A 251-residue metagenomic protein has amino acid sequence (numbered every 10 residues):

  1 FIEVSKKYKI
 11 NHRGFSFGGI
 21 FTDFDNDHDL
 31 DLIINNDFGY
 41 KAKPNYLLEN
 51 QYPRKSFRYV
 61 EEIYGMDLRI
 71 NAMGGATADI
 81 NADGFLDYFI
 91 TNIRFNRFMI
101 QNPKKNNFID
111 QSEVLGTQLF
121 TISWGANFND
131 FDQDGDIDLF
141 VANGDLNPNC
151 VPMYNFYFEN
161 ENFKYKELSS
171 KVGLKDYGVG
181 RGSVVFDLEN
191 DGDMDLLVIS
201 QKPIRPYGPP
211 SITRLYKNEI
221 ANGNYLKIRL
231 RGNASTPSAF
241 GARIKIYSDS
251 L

Functional and structural regions predicted by a protein language model:
F1-L251: Acidic, glycine/proline-rich Ca2+-coordinating loop motifs
